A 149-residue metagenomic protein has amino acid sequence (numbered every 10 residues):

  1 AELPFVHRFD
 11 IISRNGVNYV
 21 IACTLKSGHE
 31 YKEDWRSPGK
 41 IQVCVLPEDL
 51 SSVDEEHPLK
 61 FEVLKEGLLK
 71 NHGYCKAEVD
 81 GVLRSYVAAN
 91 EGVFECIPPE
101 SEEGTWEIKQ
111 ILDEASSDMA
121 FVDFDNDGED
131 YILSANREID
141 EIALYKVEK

Functional and structural regions predicted by a protein language model:
A1-K149: Beta-propeller-forming repeat regions
